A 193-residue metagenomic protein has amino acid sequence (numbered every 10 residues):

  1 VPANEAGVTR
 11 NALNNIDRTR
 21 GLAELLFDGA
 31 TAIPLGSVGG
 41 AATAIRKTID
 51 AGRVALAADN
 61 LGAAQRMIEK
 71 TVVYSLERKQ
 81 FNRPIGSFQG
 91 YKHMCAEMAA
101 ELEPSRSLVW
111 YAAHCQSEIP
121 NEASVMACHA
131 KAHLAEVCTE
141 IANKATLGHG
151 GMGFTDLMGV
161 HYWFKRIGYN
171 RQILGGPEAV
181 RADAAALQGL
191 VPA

Functional and structural regions predicted by a protein language model:
V1-E69, V73, R83, E178 (+1 more regions): FAD-binding core of flavoproteins
L25-F27, A64, C95, S105 (+2 more regions): Buried hydrophobic positions in well-ordered alpha/beta secondary-structure cores of metabolic enzymes
V72-R83, A99-H133, T146-H149, A185-A193: C-terminal helix-coil-helix/basic helical segment that borders enzyme active sites and/or dimer interfaces and provides
H114-Q116, E122, C138-F164: A glycine-biased, small/acidic residue-tolerant capping/turn segment at secondary-structure junctions
G151-A193: Glycine-rich phosphate/cofactor-binding loops in nucleotide/flavin-utilizing enzymes
